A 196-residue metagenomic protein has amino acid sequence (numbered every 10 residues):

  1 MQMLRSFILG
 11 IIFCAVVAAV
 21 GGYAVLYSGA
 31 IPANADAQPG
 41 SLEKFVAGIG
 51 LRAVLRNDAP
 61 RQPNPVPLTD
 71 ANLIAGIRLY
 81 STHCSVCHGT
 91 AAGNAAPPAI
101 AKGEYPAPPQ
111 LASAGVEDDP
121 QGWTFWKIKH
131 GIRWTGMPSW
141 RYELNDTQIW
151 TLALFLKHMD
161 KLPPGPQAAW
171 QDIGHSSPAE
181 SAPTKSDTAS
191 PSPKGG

Functional and structural regions predicted by a protein language model:
Q2-I74, A99, Q121-W123, W140-F155 (+1 more regions): Periplasmic c-type cytochrome electron-transfer domains
V66, L111, M137: Short clusters of hydrophobic/aromatic residues that line enzyme substrate/ligand-binding pockets
A71, I77, S81-A107, I132-S139 (+1 more regions): Periplasmic/extracellular electron-transfer cofactor-ligation site, primarily the c-type cytochrome heme-c attachment
Y105-V116: Short microdomains enriched in Cys/His and/or Lys/Arg
G115-H130: Short Fe-S-cluster ligation motifs
G165-H175: Short, flexible loop/turn segments with low-complexity composition
